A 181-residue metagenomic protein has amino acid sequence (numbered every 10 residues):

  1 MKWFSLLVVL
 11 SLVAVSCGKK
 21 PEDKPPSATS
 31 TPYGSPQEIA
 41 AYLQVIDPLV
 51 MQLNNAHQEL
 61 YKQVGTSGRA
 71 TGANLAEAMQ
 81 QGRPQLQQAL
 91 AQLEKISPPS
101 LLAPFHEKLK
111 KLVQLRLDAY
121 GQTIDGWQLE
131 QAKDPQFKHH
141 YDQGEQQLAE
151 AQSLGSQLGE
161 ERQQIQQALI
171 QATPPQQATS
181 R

Functional and structural regions predicted by a protein language model:
M1-V15: Sec-dependent bacterial lipoprotein signal peptides
L12-V13, A76, L109, G155: Helix-centric, low-specificity signal for extended rod-like, repetitive segments
C17-K20: Bacterial signal peptide processing site
D23-K24: Sec-dependent signal peptide cleavage junction
A28-Q80, D118-R181: C-terminal amphipathic alpha-helix
Q87-K111, W127, Q166: Short, solvent-exposed, charged loop/turn and helix-capping segments that join or cap alpha-helices on peripheral
Q114: Active-site-adjacent structural elements in enzyme catalytic domains
